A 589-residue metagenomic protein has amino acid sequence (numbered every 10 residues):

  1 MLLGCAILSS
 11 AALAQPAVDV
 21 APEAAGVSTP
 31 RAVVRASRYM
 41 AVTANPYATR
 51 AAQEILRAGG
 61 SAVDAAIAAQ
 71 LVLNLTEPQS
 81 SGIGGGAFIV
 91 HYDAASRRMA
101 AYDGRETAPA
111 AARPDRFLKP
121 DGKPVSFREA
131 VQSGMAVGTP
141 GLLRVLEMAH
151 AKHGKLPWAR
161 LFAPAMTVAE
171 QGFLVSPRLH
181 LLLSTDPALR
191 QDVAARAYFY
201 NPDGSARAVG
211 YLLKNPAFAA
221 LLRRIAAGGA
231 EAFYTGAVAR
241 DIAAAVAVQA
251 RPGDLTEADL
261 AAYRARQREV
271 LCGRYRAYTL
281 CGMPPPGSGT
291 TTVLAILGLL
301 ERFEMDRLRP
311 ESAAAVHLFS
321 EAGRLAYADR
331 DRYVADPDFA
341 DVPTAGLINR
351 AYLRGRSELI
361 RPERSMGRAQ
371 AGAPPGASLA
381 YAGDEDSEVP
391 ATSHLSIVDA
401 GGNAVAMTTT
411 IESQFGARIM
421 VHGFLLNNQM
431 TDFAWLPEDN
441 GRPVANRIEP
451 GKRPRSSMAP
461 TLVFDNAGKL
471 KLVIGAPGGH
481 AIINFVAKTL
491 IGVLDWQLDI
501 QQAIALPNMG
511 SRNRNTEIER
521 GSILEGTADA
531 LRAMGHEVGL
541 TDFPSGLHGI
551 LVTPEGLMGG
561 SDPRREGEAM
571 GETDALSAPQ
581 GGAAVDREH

Functional and structural regions predicted by a protein language model:
M1-S10: Bacterial N-terminal signal peptides
Q15-R50, E54, A62-V63, I67-G228 (+6 more regions): Noncatalytic scaffold domains of N-terminal-nucleophile
D19, R302-T410: Internal maturation/activation junctions in enzymes
L75-Q79, G86-A101, L118, G253-T256 (+3 more regions): Active-site rim segments in enzyme catalytic domains, especially the processed small/beta chain of N-terminal
Q267, V389-T392, S456-M458: Short, small/polar residue-rich loop motifs at catalytic or cofactor-binding pockets
C281-T290, S396, A406-R418, A476-I483: Glycine-rich phosphate/pyrophosphate-binding beta-alpha loops
G451-R453, V486, D495-D542: Extended C-terminal subregions enriched in glycine
